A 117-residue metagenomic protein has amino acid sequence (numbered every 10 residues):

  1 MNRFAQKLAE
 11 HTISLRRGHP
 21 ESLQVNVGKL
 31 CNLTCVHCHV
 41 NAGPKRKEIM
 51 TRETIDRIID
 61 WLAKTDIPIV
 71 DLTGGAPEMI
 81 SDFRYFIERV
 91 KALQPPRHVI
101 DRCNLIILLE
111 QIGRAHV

Functional and structural regions predicted by a protein language model:
M1-Q24, K64: N-terminal [4Fe-4S]-dependent radical SAM core
R3-S14, C35-N41, Q94-N104: Short charge-dense sequence patches
L15-E53: Canonical Radical SAM [4Fe-4S] cluster-binding loop centered on the CxxxCxxC motif and its immediate flanking residues
S22, A42-M50, T65-I80, A92-L109 (+1 more regions): Core AdoMet radical
T54-I59, E110-Q111: Short, acidic/polar
R57-D60, D82-A92: Alpha-helical scaffolding segments of alpha/beta enzyme cores, especially the outer helices of TIM-barrel or partial
